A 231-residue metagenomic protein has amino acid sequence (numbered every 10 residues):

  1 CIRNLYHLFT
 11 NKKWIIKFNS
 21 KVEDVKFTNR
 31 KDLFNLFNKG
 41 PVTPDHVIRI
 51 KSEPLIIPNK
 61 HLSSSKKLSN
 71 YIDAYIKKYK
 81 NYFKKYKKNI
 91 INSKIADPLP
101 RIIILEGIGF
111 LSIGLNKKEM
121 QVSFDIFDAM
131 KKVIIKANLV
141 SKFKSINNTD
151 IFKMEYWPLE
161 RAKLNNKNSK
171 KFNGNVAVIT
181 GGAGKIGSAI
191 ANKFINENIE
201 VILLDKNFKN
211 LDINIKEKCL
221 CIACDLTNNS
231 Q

Functional and structural regions predicted by a protein language model:
C1-K171: Domain-length cofactor-binding catalytic modules of enzymes
A183-G184: Conserved glycine-rich cofactor-binding loop
G187-S188: N-terminal Rossmann-fold NAD(P) dinucleotide-binding loop
F194: Aromatic pocket-lining residues of Rossmann-like dinucleotide-binding sites
I199-D212: Conserved glycine-rich Rossmann-like NAD(P)H-binding loop of the short-chain dehydrogenase/reductase
C224-Q231: The beta1-alpha1 cofactor-binding region of Rossmann-like NAD(H)/NADP(H)-dependent oxidoreductases
